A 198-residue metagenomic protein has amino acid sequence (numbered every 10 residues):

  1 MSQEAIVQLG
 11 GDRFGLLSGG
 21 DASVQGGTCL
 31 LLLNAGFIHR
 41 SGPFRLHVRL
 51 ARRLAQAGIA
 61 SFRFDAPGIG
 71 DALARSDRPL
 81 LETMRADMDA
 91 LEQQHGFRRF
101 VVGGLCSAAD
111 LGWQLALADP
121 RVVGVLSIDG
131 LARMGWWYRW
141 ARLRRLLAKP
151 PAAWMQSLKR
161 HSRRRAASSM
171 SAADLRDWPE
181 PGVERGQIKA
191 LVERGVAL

Functional and structural regions predicted by a protein language model:
M1-T28: N-terminal cap/lid segment of alpha/beta-hydrolase-fold proteins
G26-G36: Short beta-strand element of the alpha/beta-hydrolase
L33-N34, A66, I128: Alpha/beta-hydrolase
R45-D71: Conserved alpha/beta-hydrolase
L46, R75-Q94: Alpha/beta-hydrolase active-site loop
H95-C106: Alpha/beta-hydrolase fold nucleophile elbow
L111-L115: Hydrolases whose catalytic domains are alpha/beta-hydrolase-1, hotdog thioesterase, or metallo-beta-lactamase-like
D119-L198: The alpha/beta-hydrolase serine catalytic core
